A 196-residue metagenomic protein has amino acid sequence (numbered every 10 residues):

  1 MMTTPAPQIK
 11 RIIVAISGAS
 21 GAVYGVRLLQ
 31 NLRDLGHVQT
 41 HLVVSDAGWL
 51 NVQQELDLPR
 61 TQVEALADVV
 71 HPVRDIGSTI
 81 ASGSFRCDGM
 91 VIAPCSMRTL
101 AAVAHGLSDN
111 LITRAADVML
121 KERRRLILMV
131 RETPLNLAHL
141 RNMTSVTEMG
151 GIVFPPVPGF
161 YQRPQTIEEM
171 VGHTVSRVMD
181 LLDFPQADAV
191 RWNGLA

Functional and structural regions predicted by a protein language model:
M1-I127, T133-A196: A cross-family phosphate/adenosyl-ligand binding-site feature
